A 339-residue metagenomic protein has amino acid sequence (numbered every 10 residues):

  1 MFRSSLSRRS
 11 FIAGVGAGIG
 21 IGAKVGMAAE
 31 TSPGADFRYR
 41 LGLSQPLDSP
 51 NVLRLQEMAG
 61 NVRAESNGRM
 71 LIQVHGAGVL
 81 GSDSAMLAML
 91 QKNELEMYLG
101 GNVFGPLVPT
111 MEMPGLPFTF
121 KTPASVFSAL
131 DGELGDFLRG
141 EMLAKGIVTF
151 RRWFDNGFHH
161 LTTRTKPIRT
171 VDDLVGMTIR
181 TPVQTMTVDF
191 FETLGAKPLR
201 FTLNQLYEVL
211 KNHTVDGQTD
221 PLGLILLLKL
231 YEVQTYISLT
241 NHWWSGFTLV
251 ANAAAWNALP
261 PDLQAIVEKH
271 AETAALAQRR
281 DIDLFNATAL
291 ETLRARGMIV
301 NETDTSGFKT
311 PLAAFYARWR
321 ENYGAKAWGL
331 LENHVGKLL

Functional and structural regions predicted by a protein language model:
F2-S125, E133-L134, G140-L339: N-terminal secretory/targeting leader peptides
